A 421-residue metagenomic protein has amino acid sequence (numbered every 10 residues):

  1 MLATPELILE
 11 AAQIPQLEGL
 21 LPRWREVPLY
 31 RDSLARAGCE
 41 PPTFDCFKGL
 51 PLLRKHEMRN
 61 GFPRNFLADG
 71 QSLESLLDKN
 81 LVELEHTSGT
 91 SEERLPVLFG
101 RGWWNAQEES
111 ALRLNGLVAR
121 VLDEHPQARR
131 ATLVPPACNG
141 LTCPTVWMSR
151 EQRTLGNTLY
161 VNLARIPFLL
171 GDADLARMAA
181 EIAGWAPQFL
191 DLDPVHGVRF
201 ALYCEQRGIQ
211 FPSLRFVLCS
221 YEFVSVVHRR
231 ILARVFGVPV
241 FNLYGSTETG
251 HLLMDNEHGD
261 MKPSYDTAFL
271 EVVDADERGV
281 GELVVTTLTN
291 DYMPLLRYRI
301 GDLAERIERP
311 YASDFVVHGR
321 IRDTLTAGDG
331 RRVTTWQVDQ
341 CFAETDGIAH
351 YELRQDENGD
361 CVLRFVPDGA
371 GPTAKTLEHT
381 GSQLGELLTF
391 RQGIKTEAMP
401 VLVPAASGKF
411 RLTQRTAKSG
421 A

Functional and structural regions predicted by a protein language model:
M1-H86, E92-R129, P136, G184-D191 (+4 more regions): Nucleotide 5′-phosphate-binding alpha/beta core
R23-W24, T87, L190, L232 (+5 more regions): Residue-level signal for inorganic ion chemistry
T87-E92, P194, T247, I300: Ser/Thr-glycine-rich phosphate-binding loops at phosphate-binding pockets of nucleotides, nucleotide cofactors
R129-A131, V284: Conserved beta-strand elements of the Class I
L133, D193, S220, I307 (+1 more regions): Conserved residues at the C-terminal ends of beta-strands
A137-S264: Conserved adenylate-forming
L190, T289-F390: AMP-binding/adenylate-forming catalytic core of the ANL superfamily
C219, F223-P310, I321-D323: Conserved AMP-binding/adenylate-forming
